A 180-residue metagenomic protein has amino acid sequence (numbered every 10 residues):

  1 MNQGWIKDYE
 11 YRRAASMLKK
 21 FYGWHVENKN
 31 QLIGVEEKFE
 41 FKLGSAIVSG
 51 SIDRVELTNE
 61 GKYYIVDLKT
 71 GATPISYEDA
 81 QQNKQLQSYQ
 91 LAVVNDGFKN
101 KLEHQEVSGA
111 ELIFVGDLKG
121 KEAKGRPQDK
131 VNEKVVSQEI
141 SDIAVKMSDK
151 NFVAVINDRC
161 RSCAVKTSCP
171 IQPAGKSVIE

Functional and structural regions predicted by a protein language model:
M1-K38, K42, V131: A non-catalytic, helix-rich entry segment at domain boundaries
M1-K7, E36, D67-I75, G125 (+1 more regions): Glycine- and acidic
N2, K20-Q31, P74, D149-V153 (+2 more regions): Intrinsically disordered or highly flexible coil/loop and linker segments, enriched in small and charged/polar residues
K7, Y11-A14, I47-V48, E78-L86 (+5 more regions): Active-site-proximal structural scaffolding
M17-N28, K38, L57-T58, A92 (+3 more regions): Generic, well-ordered alpha-helical scaffold segments in large soluble proteins
L18, R54, Y89, A110 (+1 more regions): A residue-level signal for conserved active-site and pocket-lining positions in enzyme catalytic cores
G34-F98, V136-I140: Non-catalytic protein-protein interaction segments used by genome-maintenance enzymes to assemble and couple activities
V94-E180: Metal-dependent nuclease catalytic regions and adjoining charged, substrate-binding loops involved in nucleic-acid end
